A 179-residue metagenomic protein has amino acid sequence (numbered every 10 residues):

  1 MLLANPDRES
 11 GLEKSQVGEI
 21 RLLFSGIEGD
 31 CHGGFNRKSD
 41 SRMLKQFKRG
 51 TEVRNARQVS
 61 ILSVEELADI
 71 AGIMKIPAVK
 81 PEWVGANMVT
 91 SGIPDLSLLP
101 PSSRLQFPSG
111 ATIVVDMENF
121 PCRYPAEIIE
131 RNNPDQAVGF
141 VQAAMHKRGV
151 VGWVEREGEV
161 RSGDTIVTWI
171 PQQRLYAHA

Functional and structural regions predicted by a protein language model:
M1-P108, H178-A179: Electropositive, beta-rich accessory/interaction domains or terminal extensions that provide binding surfaces
I27, E66-L67, D95, T112 (+3 more regions): Short, glycine-/Ser/Thr-/acidic-enriched flexible segments
S91-P94, L98-V154: Glycine-rich active-site loops that engage anionic ligands at enzyme catalytic sites
L105, I113, V160, I166-V167: Generic structural signal for buried aliphatic residues
A111-I113, N119, V167-A179: Short, charged beta-turn/beta-strand-edge "cap" motif at the junction between a beta-strand and an adjacent loop
N133, F140, G149, T165-I170 (+1 more regions): Acidic/glycine-rich phosphate/pyrophosphate-binding loops and surrounding catalytic core that coordinate Mg2+
